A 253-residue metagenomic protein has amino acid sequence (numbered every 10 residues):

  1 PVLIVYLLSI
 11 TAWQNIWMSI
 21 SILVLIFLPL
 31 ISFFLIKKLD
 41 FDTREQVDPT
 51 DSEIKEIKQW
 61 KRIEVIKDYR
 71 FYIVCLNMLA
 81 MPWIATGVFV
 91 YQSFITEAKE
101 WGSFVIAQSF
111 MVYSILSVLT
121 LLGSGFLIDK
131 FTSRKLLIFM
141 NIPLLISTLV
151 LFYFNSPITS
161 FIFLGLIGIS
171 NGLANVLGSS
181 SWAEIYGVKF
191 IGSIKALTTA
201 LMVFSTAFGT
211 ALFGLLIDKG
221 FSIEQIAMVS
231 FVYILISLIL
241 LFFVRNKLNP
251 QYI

Functional and structural regions predicted by a protein language model:
P1-D40: Helix-loop-helix hairpin linking two adjacent transmembrane segments in secondary transporters
Y6-I22, L215-Y233: A membrane-interface helix-boundary motif in multi-pass transporters
I36-W60, Y252-I253: Flexible cytoplasmic inter-helical loops of multi-pass small-molecule transporters
I63-S124: Extracytoplasmic gate region of multi-pass secondary transporters
T120-T132, I217-D218: Helix-to-loop junctions at the C-terminal end of transmembrane segments in multipass secondary transporters
K135-L149: Structural signature of the two symmetry-related core transmembrane helices
L173-Y186: Intracellular juxtamembrane helix-capping segments at the cytosolic ends of symmetry-related transmembrane helices
I185-G220: A late C-terminal transmembrane helix in Major Facilitator Superfamily
